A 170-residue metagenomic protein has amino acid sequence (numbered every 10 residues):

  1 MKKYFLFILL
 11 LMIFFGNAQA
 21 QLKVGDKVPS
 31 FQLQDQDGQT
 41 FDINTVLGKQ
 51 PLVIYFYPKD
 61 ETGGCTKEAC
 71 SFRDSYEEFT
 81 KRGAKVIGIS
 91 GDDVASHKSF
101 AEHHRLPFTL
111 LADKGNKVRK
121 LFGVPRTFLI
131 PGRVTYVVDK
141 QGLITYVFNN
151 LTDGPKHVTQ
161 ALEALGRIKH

Functional and structural regions predicted by a protein language model:
Y4-F14: Sec-dependent N-terminal signal peptides
A18-N44: N-terminal "domain-start" segment that seeds a small globular fold
V28-P29, P51, G132-V134: Short loop/turn microsegments at loop-to-beta-strand junctions
N44-T66, F72: Short active-site neighborhood of thiol/selenol oxidoreductases, capturing the structured segment around
T66-H104, G115-R119: Structural microenvironment flanking redox-active thiols in thiol-disulfide oxidoreductases
L106-F108, R126-Y136: Structural micro-motif
P131-H170: Thiol-/selenol-based redox modules, centered on thioredoxin-like and closely related oxidoreductase domains
